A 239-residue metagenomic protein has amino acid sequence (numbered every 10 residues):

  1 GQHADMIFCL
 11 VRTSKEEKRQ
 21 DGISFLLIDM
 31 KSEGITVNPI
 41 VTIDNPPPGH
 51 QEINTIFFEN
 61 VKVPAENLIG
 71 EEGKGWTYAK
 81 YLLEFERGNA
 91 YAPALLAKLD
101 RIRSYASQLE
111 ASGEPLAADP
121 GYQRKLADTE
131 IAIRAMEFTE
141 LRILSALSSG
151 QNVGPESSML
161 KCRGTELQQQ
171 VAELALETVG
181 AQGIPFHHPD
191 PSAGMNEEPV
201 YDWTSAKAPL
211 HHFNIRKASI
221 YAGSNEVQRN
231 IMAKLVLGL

Functional and structural regions predicted by a protein language model:
G1-A4, R19-G22, P48-Q51, G70-E71 (+1 more regions): Short glycine/proline-enriched turns and hinge-like loops at secondary-structure junctions
G1-I40: A short core secondary-structure module
K15-E17, I43-E52, D202-W203, A222: Short Gly/Pro-enriched turn/cap motifs at secondary-structure boundaries
T36-M136, A218, K234: Glycine-rich beta->alpha junctions and the first turn(s) of the following alpha-helix
Q108, R124-S149, T165-E166, Q170-T178: Loop-to-helix element that buttresses phosphate recognition and phosphoryl-transfer chemistry
L116-A117, L147-S158: Short, surface-exposed loop/turn segments at secondary-structure junctions
S158-L239: Alpha-helix capping/hinge segments and adjacent helical runs
